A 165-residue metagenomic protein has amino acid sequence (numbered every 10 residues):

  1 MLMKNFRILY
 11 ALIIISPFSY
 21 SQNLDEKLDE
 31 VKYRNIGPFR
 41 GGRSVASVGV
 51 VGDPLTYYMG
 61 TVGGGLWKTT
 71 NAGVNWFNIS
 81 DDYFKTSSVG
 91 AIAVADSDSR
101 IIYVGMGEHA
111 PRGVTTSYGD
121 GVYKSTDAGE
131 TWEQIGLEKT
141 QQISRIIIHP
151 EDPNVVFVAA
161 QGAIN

Functional and structural regions predicted by a protein language model:
M1-L24: Bacterial Sec-dependent N-terminal signal peptides
Q22-N165: Beta-propeller blade termini and top-face loops
